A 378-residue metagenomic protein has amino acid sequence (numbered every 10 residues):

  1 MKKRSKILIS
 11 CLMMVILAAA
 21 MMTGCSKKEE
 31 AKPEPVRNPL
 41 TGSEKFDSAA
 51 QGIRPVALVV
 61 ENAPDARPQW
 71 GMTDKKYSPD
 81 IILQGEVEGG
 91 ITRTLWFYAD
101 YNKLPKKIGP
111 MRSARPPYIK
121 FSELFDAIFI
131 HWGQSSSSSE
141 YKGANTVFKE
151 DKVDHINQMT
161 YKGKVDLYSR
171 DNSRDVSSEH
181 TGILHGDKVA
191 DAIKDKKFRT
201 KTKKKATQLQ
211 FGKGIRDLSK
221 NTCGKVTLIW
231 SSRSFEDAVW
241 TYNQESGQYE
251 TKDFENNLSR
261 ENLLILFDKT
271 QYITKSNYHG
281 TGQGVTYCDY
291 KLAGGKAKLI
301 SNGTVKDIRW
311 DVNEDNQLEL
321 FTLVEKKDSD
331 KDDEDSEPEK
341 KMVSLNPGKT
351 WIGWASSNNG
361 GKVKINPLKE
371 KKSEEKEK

Functional and structural regions predicted by a protein language model:
K2-L12: Bacterial N-terminal signal peptides that target proteins for export
V15-A19: Alpha-helical transmembrane segments
M21-G24: C-terminal motif of bacterial Sec signal peptides marking the signal peptidase cleavage site
E29-P79, E88-K378: A surface/extracellular/periplasmic glyco- and lipid-processing/surface-interacting theme
G85: Change "in soluble alpha/beta enzymes" to "in soluble alpha/beta proteins
